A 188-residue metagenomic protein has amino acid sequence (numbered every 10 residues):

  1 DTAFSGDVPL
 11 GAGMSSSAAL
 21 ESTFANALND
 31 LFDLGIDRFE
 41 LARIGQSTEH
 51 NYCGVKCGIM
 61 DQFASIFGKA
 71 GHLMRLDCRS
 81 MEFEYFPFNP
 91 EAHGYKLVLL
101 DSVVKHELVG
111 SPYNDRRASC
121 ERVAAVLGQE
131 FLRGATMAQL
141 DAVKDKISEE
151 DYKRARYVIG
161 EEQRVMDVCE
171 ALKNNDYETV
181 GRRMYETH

Functional and structural regions predicted by a protein language model:
D1-N89: Gly/Ser-rich oxyanion-binding loop with an adjacent helix/lid that shapes the negatively charged ligand pocket
H72-H188: C-terminal nucleotide
